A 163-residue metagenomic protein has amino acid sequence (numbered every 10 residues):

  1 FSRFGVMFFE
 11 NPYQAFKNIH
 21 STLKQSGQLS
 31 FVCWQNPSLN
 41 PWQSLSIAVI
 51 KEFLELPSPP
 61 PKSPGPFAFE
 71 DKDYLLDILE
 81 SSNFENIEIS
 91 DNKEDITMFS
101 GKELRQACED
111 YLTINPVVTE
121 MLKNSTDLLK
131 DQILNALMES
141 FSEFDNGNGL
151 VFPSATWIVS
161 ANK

Functional and structural regions predicted by a protein language model:
F1: A conserved beta-strand element that flanks and buttresses the S-adenosyl-L-methionine
M7-F9: A short His-aromatic
Y13-Q14, H20-S100, V118, L122: Conserved catalytic/acceptor-binding region of the Class I
S82-E85, K102-Y111, F152-K163: Core SAM-dependent methyltransferase catalytic element
E88-N148: C-terminal helical/coil "lid" or tail adjacent to the Rossmann-like core of SAM-dependent
